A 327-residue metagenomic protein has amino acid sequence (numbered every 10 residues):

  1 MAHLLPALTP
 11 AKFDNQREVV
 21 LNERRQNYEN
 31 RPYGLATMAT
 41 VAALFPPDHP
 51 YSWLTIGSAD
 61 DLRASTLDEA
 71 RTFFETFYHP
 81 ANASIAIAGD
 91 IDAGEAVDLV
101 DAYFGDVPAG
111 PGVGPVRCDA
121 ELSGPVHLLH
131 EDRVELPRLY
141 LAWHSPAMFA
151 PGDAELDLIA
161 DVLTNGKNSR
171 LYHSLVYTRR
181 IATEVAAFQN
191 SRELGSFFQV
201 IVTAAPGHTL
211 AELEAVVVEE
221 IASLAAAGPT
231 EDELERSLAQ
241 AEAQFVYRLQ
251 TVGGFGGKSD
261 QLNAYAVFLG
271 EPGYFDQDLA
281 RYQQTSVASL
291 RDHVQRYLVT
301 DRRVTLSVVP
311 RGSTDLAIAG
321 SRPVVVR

Functional and structural regions predicted by a protein language model:
M1-A2, D98-F104, L213-E219: Short amphipathic alpha-helices in soluble, non-transmembrane regions that often serve as interface/regulatory elements
H3-A11, N27, A226-P229: Short, polar/flexible loop-turn hinges at active-site or ligand-entry regions and domain interfaces
A7-P10, A93-G94, F104-G110: Bacterial peptidoglycan biogenesis and beta-lactam-recognition machinery
N27-N82, A102, D106-A150, D161-E212 (+5 more regions): Non-catalytic beta-strand/loop surface segments
D90-G94, P206-T209: Helix N-cap motif at beta-to-alpha junctions
D153-A154: Zinc-dependent metallopeptidase catalytic helix centered on the HExxH motif and its immediate flanking segment
